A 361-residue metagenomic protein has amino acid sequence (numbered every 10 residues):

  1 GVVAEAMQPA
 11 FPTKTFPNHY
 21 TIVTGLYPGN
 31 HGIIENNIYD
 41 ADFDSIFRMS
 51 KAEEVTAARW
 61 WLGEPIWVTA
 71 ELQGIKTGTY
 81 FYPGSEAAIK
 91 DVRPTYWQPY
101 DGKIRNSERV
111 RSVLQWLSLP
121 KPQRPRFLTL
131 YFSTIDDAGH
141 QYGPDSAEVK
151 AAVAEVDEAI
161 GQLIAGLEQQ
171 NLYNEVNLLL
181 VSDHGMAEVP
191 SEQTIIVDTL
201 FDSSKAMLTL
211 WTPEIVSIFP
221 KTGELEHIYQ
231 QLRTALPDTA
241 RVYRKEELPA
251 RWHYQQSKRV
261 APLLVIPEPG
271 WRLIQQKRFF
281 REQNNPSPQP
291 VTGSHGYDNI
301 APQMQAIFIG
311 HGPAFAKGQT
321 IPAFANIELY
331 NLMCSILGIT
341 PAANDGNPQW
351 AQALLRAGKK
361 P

Functional and structural regions predicted by a protein language model:
G1-A4, N30, L72-G78, P122-L128 (+4 more regions): Loop/turn elements at helix/coil->beta-strand transitions in domains of secreted/extracellular proteins
G1-N30: Short, structured active-site-proximal loop/turn typified by the sulfatase FGly-forming signature C/S-X-P-X-R
E5-A6, T21-V23, I66-T69, K76-F81 (+7 more regions): Structural recognition of the beta-strand scaffold that forms the well-ordered cores of secreted hydrolase catalytic
A6-P9, A52-A57, W67, P99-D101 (+5 more regions): Second-shell loop/turn segments in exported
L26-G143: His/Asp/Glu-rich, glycine-adjacent segments that coordinate divalent cations and/or stabilize oxyanion chemistry on
E155-V197: Metal-dependent active-site segment of extracytoplasmic phospho-/sulfohydrolases and closely related
L210-T320, F324-L332: Active-site neighborhoods of enzymes that stabilize oxyanions during catalysis
